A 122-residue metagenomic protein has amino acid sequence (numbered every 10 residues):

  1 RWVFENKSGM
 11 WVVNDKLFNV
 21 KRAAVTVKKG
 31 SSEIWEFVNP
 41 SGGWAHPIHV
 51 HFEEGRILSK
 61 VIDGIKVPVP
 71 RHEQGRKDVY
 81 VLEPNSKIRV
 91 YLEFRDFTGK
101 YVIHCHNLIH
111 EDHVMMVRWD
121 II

Functional and structural regions predicted by a protein language model:
R1-D96: Edge beta-strand plus adjacent loop/short-helix module at the start of the mature soluble/periplasmic domain
V38-P40, H106-H110: Beta-strand-rich extracellular modules
I48, C105, W119: Cysteine-centered loop/knuckle micro-motif
F52-E54, N107-I109, I121: A short beta-strand motif that forms part of the nucleic acid-binding face of small beta-barrel RNA-binding folds
L58, E111-H113: Active-site-proximal flexible loops/turns
D96-L108: Short, surface-exposed ligand- or partner-binding patches at beta-edge/loop junctions that are enriched in aromatics
V114-I122: Extracytoplasmic/periplasmic copper-protein system
